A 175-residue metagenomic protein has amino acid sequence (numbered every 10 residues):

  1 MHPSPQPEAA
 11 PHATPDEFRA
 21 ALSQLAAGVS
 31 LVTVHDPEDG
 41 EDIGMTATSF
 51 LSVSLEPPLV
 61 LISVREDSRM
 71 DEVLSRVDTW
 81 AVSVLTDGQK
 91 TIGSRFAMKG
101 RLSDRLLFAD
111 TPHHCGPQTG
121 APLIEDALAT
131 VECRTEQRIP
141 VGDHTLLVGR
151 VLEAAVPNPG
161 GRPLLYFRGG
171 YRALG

Functional and structural regions predicted by a protein language model:
M1-G175: Basic, polyanion-binding surface patches
